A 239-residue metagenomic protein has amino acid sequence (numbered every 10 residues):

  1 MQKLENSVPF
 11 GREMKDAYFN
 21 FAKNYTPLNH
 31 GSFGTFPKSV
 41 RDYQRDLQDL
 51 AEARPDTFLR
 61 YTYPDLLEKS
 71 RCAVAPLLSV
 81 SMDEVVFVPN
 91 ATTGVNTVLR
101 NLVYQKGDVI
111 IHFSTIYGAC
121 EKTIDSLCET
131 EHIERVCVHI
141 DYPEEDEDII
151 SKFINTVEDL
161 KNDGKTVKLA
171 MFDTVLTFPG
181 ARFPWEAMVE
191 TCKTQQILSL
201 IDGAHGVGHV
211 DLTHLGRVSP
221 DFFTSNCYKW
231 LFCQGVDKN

Functional and structural regions predicted by a protein language model:
M1-N239: Pyridoxal 5′-phosphate
